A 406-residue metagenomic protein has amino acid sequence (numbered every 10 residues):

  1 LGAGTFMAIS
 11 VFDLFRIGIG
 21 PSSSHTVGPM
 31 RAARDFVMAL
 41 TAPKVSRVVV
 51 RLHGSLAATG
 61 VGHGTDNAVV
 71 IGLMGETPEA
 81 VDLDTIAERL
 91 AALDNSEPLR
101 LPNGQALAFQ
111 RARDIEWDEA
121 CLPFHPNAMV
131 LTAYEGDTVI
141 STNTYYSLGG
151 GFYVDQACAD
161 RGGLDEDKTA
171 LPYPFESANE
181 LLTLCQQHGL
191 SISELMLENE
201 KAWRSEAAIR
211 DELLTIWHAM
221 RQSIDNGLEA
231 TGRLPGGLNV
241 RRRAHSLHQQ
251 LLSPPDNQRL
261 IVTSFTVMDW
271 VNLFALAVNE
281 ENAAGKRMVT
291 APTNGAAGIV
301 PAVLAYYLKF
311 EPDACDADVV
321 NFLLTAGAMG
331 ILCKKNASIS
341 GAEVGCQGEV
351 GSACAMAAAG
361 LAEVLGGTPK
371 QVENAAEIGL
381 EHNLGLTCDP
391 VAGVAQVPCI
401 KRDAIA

Functional and structural regions predicted by a protein language model:
F6-A8, F12-I19, M30-L52, H63 (+8 more regions): Non-transmembrane, aqueous-exposed alpha-helical and coiled segments at domain scale
F15-A33, A283-V303, C346-A355: Conserved phosphate/anionic-ligand binding catalytic regions in large, soluble enzymes, centered on
S24-A39, P301-D313, A358-G366: Alpha-helical support elements that line or immediately flank enzyme active sites and cofactor-binding pockets
R47-G60, A92-L99, L323-N336, E377-P390: Short, mixed-charge aromatic SLiMs
V70-R89, D118, A358, E363 (+2 more regions): C-terminal domain-closing interface element
G75-R259, W270: C-terminal regulatory domains involved in ligand/effector binding and gene-expression control
A207-G345: Accessory "access/gating" subregions that flank catalytic or transport cores
A314, T325, L332-D403: Hydrophobic alpha-helical bundle architecture
